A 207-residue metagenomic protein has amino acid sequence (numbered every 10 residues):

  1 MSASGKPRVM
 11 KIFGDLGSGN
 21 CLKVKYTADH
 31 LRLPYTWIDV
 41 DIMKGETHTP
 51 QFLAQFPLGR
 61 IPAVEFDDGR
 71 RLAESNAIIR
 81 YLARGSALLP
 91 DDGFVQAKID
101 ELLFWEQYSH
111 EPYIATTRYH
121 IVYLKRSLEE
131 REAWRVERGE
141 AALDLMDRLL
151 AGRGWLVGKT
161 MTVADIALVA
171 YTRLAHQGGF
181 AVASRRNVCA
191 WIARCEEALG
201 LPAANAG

Functional and structural regions predicted by a protein language model:
S2-G17, L22-A133, E137, D147: GST-like domain detector, emphasizing the conserved glutathione-binding G-site in the N-terminal thioredoxin-like
E106-G200, A204: GST-like fold's C-terminal all-alpha helical module
